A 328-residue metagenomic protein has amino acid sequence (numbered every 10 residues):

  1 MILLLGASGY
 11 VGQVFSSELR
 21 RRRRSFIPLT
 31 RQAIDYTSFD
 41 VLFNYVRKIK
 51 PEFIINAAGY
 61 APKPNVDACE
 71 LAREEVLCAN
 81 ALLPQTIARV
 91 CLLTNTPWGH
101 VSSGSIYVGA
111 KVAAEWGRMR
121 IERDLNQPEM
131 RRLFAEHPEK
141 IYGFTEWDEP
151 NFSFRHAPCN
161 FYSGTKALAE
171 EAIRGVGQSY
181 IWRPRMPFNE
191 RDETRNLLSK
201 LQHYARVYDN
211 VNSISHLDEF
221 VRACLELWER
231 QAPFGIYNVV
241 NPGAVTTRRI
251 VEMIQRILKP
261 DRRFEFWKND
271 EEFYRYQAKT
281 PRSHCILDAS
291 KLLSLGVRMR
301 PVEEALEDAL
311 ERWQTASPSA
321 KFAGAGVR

Functional and structural regions predicted by a protein language model:
M1-R21: N-terminal Rossmann NAD(P)H-binding glycine-rich loop of SDR-like oxidoreductase domains
L5, L29, I54-A58, W98-G104 (+1 more regions): SDR active-site strand-loop-helix element
V14, A223-E226, R230-K279, S283 (+2 more regions): Mid/C-terminal beta-alpha module of Rossmann-like enzyme folds, strongest in SDR-family dehydrogenases/epimerases
R20, R24-N44, G59: Adenosine-cofactor binding site in Rossmann-like domains, unifying the SAM/SAH pocket of S-adenosylmethionine-dependent
F39-A81, L92: NAD(P)H-binding glycine-rich loop region in Rossmannoid oxidoreductase-like domains and their noncatalytic homologs
L71-C78, L82-L83, S105-W182, N189: Catalytic helix-loop patch of NAD(P)-dependent Rossmann-fold dehydrogenases
C159, E170-R222, E226: NAD(P)-dependent short-chain dehydrogenase/reductase
T280-R328: C-terminal amphipathic/interface module of NAD(P)-dependent oxidoreductases and related NAD-binding regulators
